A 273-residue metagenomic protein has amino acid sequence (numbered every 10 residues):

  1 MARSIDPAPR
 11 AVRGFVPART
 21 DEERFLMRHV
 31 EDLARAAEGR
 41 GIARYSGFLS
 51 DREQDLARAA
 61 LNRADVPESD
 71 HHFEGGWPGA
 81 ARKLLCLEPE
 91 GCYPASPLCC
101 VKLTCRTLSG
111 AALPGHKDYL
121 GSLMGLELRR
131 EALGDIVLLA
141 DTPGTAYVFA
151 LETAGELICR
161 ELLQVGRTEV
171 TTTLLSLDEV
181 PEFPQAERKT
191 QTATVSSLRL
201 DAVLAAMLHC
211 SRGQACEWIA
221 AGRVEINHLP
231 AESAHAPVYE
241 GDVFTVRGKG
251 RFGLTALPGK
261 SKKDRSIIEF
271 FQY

Functional and structural regions predicted by a protein language model:
M1-D201, M207, P230, F244 (+1 more regions): Ferredoxin-like alpha/beta domains used as RNA- or RNAP-binding modules
S197-G248: Basic (Lys/Arg-enriched) interaction patch that binds polyanionic ligands
